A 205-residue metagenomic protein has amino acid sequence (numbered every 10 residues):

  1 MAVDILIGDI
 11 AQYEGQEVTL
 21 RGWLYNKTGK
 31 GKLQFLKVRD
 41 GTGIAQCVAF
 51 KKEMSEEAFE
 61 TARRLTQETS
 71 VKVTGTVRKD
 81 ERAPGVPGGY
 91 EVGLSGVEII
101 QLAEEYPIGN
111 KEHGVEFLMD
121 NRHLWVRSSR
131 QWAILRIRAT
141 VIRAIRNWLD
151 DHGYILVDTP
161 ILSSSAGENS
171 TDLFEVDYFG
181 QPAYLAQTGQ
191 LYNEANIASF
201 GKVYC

Functional and structural regions predicted by a protein language model:
M1-C205: Class II aminoacyl-tRNA synthetase catalytic cores and aaRS-like
